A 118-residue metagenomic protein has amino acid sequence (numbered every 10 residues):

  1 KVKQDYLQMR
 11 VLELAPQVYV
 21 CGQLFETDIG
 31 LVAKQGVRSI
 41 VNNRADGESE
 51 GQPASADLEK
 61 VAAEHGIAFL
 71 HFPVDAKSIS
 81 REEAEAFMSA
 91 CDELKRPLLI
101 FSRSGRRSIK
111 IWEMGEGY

Functional and structural regions predicted by a protein language model:
V2-L99, K110-Y118: Cys-dependent protein tyrosine phosphatase-like superfamily
S102: Short cysteine clusters
G105: Substrate/cofactor-recognition hotspot
